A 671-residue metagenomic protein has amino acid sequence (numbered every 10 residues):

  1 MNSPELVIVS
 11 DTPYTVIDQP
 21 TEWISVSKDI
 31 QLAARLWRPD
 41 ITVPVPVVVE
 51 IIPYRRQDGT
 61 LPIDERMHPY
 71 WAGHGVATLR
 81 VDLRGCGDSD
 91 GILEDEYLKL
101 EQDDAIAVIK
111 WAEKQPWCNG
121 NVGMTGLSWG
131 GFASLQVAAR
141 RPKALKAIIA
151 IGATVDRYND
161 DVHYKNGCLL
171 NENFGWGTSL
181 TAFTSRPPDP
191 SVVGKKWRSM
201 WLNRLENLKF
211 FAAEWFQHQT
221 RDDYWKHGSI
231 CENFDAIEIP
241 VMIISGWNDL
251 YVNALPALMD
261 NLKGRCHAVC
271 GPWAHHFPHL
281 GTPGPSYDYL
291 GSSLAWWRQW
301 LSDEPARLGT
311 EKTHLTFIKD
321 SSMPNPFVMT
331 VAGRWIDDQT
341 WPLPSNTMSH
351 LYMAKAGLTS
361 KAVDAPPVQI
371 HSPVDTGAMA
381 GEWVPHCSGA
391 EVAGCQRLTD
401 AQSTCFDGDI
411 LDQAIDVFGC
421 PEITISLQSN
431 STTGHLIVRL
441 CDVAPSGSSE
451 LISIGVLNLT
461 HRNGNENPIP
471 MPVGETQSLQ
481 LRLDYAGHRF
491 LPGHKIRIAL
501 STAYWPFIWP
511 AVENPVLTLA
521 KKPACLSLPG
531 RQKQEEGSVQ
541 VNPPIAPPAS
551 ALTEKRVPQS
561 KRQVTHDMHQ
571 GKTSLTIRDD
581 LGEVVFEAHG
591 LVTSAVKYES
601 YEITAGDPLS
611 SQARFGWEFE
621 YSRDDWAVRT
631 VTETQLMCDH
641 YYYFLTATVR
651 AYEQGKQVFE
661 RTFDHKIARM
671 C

Functional and structural regions predicted by a protein language model:
P4-L6, P283-Y652, K656-C671: C-terminal, loop-rich substrate-recognition/catalytic regions characterized by aromatic stacking residues
P4-T42, D407, L411-Q413: N-terminal cap/lid segment of alpha/beta-hydrolase-fold proteins
D40-E113, V162, C441-S446: Cap/lid segment of the alpha/beta-hydrolase catalytic domain
D64-E65, G73, A139-A236: Accessory cap/linker subdomain of secreted extracellular hydrolases
P116-S128: Alpha/beta-hydrolase fold nucleophile elbow
G126-Q136: Glycine-rich nucleophile elbow surrounding the catalytic serine of serine-hydrolase chemistry
I237, I243-S245: Short beta-strand/loop motif that positions the catalytic acidic residue of the alpha/beta-hydrolase fold
L250-L255: Conserved alpha/beta-hydrolase "acid-adjacent" motif
